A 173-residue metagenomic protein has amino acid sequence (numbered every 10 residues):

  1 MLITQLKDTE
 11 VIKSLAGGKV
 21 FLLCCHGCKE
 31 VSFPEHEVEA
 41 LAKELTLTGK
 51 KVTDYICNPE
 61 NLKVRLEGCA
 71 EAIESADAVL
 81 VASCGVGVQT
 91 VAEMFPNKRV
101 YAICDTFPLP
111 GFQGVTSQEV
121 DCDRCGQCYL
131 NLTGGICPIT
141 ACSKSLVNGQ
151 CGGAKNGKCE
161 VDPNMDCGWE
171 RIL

Functional and structural regions predicted by a protein language model:
M1-G152, D162-P163, G168: Iron-sulfur-associated redox domains of electron-transfer enzymes in respiratory and anaerobic energy metabolism
G157-V161: Compact, charge-rich alpha-helical regulatory domains located at protein termini
I172: Phosphate-binding loop/pocket of nucleotide- and phosphate-handling active sites
